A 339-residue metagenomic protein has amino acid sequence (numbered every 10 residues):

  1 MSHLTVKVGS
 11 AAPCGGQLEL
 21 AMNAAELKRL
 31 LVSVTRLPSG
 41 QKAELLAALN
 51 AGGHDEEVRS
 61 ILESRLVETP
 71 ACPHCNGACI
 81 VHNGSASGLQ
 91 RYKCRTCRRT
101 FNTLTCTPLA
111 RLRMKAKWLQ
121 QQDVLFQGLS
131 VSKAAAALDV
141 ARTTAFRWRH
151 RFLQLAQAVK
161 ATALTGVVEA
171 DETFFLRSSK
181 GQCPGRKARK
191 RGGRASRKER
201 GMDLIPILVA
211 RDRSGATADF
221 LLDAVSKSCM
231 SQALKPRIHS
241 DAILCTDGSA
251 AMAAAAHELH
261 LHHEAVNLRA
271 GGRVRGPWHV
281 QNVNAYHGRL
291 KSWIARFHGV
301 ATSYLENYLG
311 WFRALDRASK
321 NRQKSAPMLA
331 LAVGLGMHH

Functional and structural regions predicted by a protein language model:
M1-H339: Residue-level recognition of single "structural anchor" positions that define or cap local secondary structure
